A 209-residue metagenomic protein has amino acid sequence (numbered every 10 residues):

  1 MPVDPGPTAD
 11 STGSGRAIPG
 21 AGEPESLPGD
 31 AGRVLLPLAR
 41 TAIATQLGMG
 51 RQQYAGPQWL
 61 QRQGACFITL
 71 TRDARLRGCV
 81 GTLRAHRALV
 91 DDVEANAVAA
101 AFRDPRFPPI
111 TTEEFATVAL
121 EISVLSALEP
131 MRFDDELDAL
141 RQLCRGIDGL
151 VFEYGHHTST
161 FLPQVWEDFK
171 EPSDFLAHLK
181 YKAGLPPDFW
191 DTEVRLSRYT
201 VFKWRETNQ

Functional and structural regions predicted by a protein language model:
P2-Q209: Basic nucleic-acid-binding interfaces
